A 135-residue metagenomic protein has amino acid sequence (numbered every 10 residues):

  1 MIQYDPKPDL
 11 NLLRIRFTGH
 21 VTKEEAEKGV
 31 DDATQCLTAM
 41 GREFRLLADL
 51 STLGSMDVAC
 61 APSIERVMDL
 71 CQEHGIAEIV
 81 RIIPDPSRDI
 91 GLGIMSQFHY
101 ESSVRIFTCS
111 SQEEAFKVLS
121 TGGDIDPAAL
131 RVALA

Functional and structural regions predicted by a protein language model:
M1-A135: Amphipathic, Lys/Arg-enriched alpha-helical "gate/interface" segment within cytosolic domains that mediates
